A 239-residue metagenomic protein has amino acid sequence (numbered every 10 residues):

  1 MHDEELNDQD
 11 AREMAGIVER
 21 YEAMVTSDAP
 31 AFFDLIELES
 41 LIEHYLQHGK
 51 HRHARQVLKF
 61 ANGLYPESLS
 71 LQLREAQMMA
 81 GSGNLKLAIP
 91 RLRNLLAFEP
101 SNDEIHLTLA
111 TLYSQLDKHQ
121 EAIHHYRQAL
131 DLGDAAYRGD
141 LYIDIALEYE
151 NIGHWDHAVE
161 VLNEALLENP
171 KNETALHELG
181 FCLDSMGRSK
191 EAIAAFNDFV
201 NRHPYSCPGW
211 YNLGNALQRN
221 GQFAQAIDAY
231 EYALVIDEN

Functional and structural regions predicted by a protein language model:
I36, S70, L87, E104 (+5 more regions): Start-of-helix register in tetratricopeptide repeats
L64-Y65, A97-E99, D131-D134, E168 (+2 more regions): Structural marker of alpha-solenoid helical repeat scaffolds
